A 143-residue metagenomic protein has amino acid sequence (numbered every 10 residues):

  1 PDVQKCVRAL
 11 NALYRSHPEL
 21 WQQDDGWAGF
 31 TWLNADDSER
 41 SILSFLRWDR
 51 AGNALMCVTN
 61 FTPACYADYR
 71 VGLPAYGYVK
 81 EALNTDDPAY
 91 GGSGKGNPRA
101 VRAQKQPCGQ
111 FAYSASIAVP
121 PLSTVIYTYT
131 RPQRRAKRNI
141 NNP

Functional and structural regions predicted by a protein language model:
P1-P143: Carbohydrate-interacting/catalytic domains
